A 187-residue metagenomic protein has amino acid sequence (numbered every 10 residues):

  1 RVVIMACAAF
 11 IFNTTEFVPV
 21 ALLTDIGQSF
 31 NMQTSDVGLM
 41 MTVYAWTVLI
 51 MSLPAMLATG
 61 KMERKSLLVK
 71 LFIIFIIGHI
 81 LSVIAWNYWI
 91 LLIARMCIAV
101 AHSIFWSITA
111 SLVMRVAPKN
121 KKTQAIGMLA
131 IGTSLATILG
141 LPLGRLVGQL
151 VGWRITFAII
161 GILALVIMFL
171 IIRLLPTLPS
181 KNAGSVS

Functional and structural regions predicted by a protein language model:
I4-T34: Extracytoplasmic
F17, A45-L53, T137-I138: Residue-level signature of mid-helix packing/kink "hotspots" within the transmembrane helices of 12-pass Major
N31, E63, I84-I90, A101: Helix-breaking motifs and short loop linkers at transmembrane-helix boundaries and internal kinks in secondary membrane
I50-W86: Conserved MFS/SLC helix-loop-helix module at the cytosolic interface between two early adjacent transmembrane helices
G78, W89-C97: Paired small-residue
I90, K119, M128-L175: Helix-loop-helix hairpin linking two adjacent transmembrane segments in secondary transporters
A94-G132: Cytoplasmic helix-loop-helix junction between adjacent transmembrane helices in 12-TM secondary transporters
I172-S187: Flexible cytoplasmic inter-helical loops of multi-pass small-molecule transporters
